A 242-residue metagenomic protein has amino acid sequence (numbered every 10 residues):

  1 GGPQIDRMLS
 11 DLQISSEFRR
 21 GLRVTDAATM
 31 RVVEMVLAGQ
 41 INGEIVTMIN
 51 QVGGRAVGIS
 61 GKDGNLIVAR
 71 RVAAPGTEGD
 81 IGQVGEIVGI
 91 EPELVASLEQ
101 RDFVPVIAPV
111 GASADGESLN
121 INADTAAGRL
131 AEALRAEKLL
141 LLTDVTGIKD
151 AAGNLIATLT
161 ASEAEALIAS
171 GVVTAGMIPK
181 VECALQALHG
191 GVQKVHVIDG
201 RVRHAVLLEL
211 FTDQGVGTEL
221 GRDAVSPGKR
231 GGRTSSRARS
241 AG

Functional and structural regions predicted by a protein language model:
G1-R201, L208, T212-Q214, G221-G242: Nucleotide/pyrophosphate-binding catalytic subdomain
